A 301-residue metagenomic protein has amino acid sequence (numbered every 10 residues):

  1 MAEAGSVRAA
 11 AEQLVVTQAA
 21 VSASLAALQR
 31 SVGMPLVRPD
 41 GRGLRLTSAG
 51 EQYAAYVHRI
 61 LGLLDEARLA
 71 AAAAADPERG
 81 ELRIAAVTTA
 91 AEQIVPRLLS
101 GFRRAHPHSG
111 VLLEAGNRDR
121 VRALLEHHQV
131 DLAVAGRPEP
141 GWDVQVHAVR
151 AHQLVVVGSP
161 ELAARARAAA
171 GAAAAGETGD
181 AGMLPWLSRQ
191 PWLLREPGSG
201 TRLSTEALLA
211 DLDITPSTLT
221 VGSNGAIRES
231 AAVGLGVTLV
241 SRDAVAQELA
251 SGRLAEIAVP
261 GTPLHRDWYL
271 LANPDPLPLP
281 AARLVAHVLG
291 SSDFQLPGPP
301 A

Functional and structural regions predicted by a protein language model:
M1-T17: Short helix-boundary/capping micro-motifs
Q29-L46: A short LG(V/I)-centered, amphipathic sequence patch enriched for acidic residue(s) preceding the LG motif
S31-V32, Y53-A75: Alpha-helical linker/hinge and terminal dimerization helices associated with HTH transcriptional regulators
R79-W142: Central regulatory/effector-binding core of bacterial HTH transcription factors
N117-R118, Q129, G198, L203-I257: Hydrophobic hinge/microswitch elements
W142-A148, H152, A226-D275, R283: Beta-alpha-beta core module
V144-L193, P197: Flexible hinge/capping segments at coil-to-helix
G179-L184, S188-L212, P278-A282, A286 (+1 more regions): Secondary-structure junction motif
